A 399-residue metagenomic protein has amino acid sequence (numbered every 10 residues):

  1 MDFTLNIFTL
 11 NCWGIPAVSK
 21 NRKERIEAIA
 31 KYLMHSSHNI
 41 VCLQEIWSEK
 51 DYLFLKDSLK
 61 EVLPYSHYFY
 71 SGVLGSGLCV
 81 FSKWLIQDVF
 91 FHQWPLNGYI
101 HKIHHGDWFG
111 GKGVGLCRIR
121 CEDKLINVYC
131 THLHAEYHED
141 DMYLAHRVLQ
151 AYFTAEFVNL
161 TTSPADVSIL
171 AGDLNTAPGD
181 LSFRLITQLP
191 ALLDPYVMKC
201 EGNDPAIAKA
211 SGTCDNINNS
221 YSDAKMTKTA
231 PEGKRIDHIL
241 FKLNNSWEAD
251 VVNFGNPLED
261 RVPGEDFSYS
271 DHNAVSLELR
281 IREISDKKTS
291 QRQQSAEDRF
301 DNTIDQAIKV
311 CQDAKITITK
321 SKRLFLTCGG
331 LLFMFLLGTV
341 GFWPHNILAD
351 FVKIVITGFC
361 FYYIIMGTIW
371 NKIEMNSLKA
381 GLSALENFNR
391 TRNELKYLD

Functional and structural regions predicted by a protein language model:
M1-T9, A17, R22-I26, A30-K31 (+2 more regions): N-terminal signal-anchor transmembrane helix
D2-T4, C12, N21-R22, L33-M34 (+3 more regions): Structured beta-strand-rich core segments of catalytic domains in phosphoester-bond hydrolases
N6-C12, R25, I29-L55, F81-K83 (+7 more regions): Active-site beta-strand/loop signature of hydrolases that rely on acidic residues for catalysis
L10-K20, A135, E139-R147: Glycine-rich phosphate-binding "P-loop"
G14-P16, G72, T176: Short histidine/acidic/glycine/proline-rich micro-motifs that form metal- and phosphate-coordinating active-site loops
K20-R22, Q93-W94, D141-Y143, S182-R184 (+1 more regions): Short coil/turn segments at secondary-structure boundaries
R25-I26, D57-E61, N97-G98, A145-H146 (+1 more regions): Glycine-rich, phosphate-binding/catalytic loops in enzymes
N159-I169, N175-D399: Metal-dependent phosphoester-hydrolase catalytic domains
